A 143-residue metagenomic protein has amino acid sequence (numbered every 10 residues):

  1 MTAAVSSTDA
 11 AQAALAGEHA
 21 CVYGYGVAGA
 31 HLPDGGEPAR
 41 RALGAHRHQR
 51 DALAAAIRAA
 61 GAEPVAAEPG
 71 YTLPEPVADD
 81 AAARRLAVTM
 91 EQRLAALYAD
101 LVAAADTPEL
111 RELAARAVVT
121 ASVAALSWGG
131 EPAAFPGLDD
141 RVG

Functional and structural regions predicted by a protein language model:
M1-G143: All-alpha RGS (Regulator of G-protein Signaling) helical domain and cognate RGS-like helical scaffolds
